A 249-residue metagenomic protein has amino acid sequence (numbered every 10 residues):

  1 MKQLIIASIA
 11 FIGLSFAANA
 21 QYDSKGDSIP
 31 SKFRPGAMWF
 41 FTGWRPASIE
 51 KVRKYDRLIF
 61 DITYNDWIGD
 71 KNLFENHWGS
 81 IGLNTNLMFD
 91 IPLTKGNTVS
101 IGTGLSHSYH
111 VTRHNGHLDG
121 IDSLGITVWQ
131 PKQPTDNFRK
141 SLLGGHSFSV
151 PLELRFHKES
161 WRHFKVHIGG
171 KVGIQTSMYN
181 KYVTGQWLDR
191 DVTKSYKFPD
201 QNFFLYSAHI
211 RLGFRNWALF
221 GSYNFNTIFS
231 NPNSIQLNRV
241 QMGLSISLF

Functional and structural regions predicted by a protein language model:
M1-A47: Cleavable N-terminal export/targeting peptides
W44-D56, P92-V99, E159-F164: Short loop/turn motifs that connect adjacent beta-strands in outer-membrane beta-barrel proteins
K54-D56, H77-L83, G144-F148, N202-Y206 (+2 more regions): Residues that define the transmembrane beta-barrel architecture of outer-membrane proteins
N65-N86, F229-N231: Surface-exposed strand-loop-strand hairpins of Gram-negative outer-membrane beta-barrel proteins
N65-W67, S106-T112, G173-S177, S222-I228 (+1 more regions): Structural signature of outer-membrane beta-barrel domains
W67, S195-F249: Predominantly the C-terminal beta-signal and adjacent terminal strand-loop region of outer-membrane beta-barrel
K71-W78, T112-G145, Q175-W187, V192-S207: Extracellular/periplasm-exposed beta-strand and loop segments of Gram-negative cell-envelope proteins, dominated by
T85-I91, L105-H107, V150-F156, I168-I174 (+3 more regions): Residues on the lipid-exposed face of transmembrane beta-strands in outer-membrane beta-barrel proteins
